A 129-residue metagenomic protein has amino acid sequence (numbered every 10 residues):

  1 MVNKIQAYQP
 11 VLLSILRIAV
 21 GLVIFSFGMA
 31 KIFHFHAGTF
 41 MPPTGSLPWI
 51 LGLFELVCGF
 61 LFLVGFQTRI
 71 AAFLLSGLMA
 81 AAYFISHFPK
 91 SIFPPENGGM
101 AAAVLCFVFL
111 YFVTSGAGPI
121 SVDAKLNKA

Functional and structural regions predicted by a protein language model:
M1-F33, T39, L47-L53, V57 (+1 more regions): Extended, low-polarity transmembrane helix blocks
